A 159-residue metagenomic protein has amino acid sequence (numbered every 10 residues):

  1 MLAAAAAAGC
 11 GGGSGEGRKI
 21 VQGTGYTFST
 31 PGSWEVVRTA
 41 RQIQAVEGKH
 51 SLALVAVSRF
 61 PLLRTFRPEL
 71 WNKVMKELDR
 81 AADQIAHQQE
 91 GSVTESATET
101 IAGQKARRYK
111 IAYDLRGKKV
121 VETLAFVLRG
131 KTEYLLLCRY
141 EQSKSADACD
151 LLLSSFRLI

Functional and structural regions predicted by a protein language model:
M1-A8: Sec-dependent bacterial lipoprotein signal peptides
A3, G25-S29, R64: Intrinsically disordered, low-complexity regions enriched in Ser/Pro/Gly/Gln/His and often acidic
C10-G13: Bacterial signal peptide processing site
G15-T24: N-terminal low-complexity, Pro/Thr/Ser-rich intrinsically disordered segments that act as propeptides or flexible
G23-R41: Proline-anchored loop/turn motifs at beta-strand termini and strand-loop-strand connectors
P31, M75-A82, C149-L153: Extracytoplasmic/secreted envelope proteins and their assembly/folding machinery, especially bacterial periplasmic
W34, T132-I159: Surface-exposed amphipathic alpha-helical segments
V37-Y134, Y140-S143: Conserved polar/disulfide-associated segments of primarily extracytoplasmic proteins
